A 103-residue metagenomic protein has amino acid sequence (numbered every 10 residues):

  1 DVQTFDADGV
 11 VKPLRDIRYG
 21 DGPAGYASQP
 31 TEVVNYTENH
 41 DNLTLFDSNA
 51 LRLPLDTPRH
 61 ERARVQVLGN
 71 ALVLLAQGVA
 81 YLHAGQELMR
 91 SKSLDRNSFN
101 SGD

Functional and structural regions predicted by a protein language model:
D1-V10: Polar, glycine-rich mid-to-C-terminal structural blocks that act as macromolecule-binding/assembly scaffolds
P13: FAD cofactor-binding and catalytic pocket of flavoenzymes
I17-Y19, G25-D103: Loop/helix patches that line or flank the sugar-binding groove of alpha-linked glycan CAZymes
